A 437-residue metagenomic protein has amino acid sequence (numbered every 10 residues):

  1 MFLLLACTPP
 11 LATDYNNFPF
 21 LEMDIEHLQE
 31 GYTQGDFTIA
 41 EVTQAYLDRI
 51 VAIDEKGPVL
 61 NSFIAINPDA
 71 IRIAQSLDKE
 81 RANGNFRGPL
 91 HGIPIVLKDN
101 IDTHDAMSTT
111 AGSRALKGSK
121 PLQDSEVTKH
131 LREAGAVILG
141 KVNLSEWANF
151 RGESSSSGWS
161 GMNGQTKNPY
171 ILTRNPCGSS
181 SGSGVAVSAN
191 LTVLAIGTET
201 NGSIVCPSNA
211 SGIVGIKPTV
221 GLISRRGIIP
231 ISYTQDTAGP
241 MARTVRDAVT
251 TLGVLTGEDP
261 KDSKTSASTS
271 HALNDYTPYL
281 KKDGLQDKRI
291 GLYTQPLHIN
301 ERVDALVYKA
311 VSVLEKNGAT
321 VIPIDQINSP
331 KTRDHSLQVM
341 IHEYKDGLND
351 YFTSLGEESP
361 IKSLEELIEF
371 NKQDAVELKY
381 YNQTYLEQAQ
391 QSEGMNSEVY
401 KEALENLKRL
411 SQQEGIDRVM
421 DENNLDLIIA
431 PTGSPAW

Functional and structural regions predicted by a protein language model:
L5-A6: C-terminal motif of bacterial Sec signal peptides marking the signal peptidase cleavage site
P9-K117, W147-N149, T265-H271, Y276-T277 (+3 more regions): Short, well-ordered alpha-helical
I25, E30-Q34, L47-V59, P68-I71 (+9 more regions): Sec-exported extracytoplasmic/periplasmic mature domains
Y46, A70, G92, K98 (+5 more regions): Conserved hydrophobic/aromatic pocket- or pore-lining residues that grip, position, or stack substrates in active sites
H91-A111, Y279-Y293, I341-Q412: Short helix-loop capping/hinge segments that flank enzyme active sites or metal/cofactor-binding pockets
Q123-E258, P431: Short glycine/serine-rich loop segments
K217-Y308: A short helix-breaking turn/cap at a secondary-structure junction
S397, N406-W437: An extended, acidic, His-containing surface patch that forms the Zn2+-binding/catalytic region of metallohydrolases
